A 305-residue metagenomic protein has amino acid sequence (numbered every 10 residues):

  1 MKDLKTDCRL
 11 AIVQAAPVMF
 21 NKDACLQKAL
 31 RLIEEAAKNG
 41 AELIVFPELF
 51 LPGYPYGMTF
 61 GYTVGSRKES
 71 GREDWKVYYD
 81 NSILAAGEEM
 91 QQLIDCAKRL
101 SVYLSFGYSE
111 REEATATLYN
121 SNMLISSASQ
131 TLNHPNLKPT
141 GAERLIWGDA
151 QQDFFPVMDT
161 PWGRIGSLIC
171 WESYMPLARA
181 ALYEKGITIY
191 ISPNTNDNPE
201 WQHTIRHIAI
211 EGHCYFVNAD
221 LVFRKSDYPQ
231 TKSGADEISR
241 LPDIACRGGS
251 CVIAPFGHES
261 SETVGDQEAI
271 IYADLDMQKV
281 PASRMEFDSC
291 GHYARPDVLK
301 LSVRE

Functional and structural regions predicted by a protein language model:
M1-L43: N-terminal active-site segment of His-dependent metallophosphoesterases
A16, F50, S109-E110, Y174 (+3 more regions): Catalytic metal-binding/acid-base residues of hydrolase active sites
K22, E34-S127, N196-N198, Q202-E211: Cys-nucleophile CN-hydrolase/nitrilase-fold catalytic domain and related Cys-dependent amidase chemistry that acts on
E42, T188, Y215: Short acidic/polar active-site loop segments enriched in Thr and Asp
P52, T59, M123, N133-K138 (+1 more regions): Short beta->alpha transition motifs characteristic of CBS
L84-R99, E110-T188, N194, N198-H207 (+1 more regions): Active-site catalytic loop in hydrolytic enzyme cores
F106-Y108, S121-L124, P156, N218 (+2 more regions): Short beta-strand scaffold segments in enzyme catalytic cores
L221-E305: C-terminal beta-strand edge segments of enzyme domains
